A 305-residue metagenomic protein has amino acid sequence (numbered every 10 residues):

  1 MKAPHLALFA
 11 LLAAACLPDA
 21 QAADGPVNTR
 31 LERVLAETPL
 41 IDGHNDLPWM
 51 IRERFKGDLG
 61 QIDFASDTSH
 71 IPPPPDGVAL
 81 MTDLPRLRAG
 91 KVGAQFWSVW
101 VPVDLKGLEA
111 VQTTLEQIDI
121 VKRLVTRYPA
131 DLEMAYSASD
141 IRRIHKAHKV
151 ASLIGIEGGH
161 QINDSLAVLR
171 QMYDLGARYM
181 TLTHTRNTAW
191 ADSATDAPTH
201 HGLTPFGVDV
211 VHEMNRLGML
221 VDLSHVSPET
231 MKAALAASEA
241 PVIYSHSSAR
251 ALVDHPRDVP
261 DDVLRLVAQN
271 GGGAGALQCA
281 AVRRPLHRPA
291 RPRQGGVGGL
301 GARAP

Functional and structural regions predicted by a protein language model:
M1-A7: Bacterial N-terminal signal peptides that target proteins for export
A7-A15: Bacterial N-terminal signal peptides
Q21-H200, D254-P305: N-terminal hydrophobic targeting/anchoring segments and the immediately downstream early-domain regions of hydrolases
L40-L47, V226, Y244-S247: Histidine-centered catalytic micro-motifs
S165-L169, T230-A240: Distinct, well-ordered alpha-helical segments
T199-L217, A234-Y244: Alpha-helix-loop-beta-strand connector modules within alpha/beta enzyme cores
V210-L223, S227-A233, D261-G272: Substrate-binding cleft of carbohydrate-active enzyme catalytic domains
P228-E229, A249-A251, A280-R283: Short, catalytically relevant binding-site loops at active-site mouths
